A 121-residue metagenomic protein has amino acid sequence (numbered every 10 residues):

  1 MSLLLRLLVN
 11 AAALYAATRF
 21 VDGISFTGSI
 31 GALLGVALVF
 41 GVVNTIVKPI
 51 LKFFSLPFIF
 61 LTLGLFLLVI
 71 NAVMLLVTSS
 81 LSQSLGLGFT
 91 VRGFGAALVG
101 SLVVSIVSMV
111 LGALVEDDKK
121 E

Functional and structural regions predicted by a protein language model:
M1-K48, K52, L56, F60-E121: Juxtamembrane, membrane-proximal amphipathic segments and lipid-exposed surfaces of hairpin/multipass modules
